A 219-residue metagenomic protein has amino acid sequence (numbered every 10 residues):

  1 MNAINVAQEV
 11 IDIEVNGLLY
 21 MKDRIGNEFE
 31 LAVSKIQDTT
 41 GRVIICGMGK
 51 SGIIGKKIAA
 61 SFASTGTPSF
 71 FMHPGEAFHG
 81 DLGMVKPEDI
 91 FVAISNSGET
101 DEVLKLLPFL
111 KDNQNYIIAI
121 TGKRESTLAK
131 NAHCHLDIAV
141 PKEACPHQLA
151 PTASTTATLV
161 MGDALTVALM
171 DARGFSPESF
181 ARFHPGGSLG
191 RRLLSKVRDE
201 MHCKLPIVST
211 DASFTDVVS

Functional and structural regions predicted by a protein language model:
N2-G41: An N-terminal, well-structured beta->alpha segment
I13-G17, M21-R24, T39, T65 (+6 more regions): Change "in soluble alpha/beta enzymes" to "in soluble alpha/beta proteins
L19-I25, P68-F71, I94-S97, L205-S209: Short, flexible loop segments at the rims of nucleotide/cofactor-binding pockets, characterized by
E28-A32, A77-D81, D216-V217: Short acidic active-site motifs
G41-M48, G52-V160, T166-L169: Glycine-rich phosphate-binding loops that contact phosphosugars or nucleotide phosphates
K142, A172-R182, G190-S195, T215: Short, structured loop/turn "capping" segments at alpha-beta junctions
S188-S219: Bateman/CBS regulatory modules and CBS-like beta-alpha motifs in cytosolic regions of diverse proteins
